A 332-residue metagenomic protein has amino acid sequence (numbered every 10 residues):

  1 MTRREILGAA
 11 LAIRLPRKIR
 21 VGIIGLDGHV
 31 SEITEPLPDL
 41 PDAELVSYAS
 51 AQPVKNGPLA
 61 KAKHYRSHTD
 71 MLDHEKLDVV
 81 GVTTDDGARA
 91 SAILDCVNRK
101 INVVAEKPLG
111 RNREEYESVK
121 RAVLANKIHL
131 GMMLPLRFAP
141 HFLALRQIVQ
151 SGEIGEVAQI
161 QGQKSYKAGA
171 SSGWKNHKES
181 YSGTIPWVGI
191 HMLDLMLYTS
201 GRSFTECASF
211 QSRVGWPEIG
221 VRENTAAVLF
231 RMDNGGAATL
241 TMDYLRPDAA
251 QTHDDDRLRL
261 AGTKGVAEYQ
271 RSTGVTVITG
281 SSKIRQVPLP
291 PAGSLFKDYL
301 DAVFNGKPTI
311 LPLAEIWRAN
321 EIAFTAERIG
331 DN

Functional and structural regions predicted by a protein language model:
R3-L59: N-terminal Rossmann-like dinucleotide-binding module
E5-P16, V79-G81, D233, D301-N332: C-terminal helix-rich "cap/oligomerization" subdomain common to oxidoreductases
P16, I128-H129, G155-Q159, R328-N332: C-terminal capping/lid region of NAD(P)-dependent oxidoreductase domains
A62-A122: Beta-loop-alpha module in the N-terminal Rossmann-like domain of NAD(P)-dependent dehydrogenases, especially those
A105, L130-M132, L240, Y269: Hydrophobic residues in well-ordered beta-strands that form the structural core
S118-L136, E156-I160: Rossmann-fold dehydrogenase core element
L136-G220: Predominantly a Rossmann-like dinucleotide-binding segment in NAD(P)-dependent oxidoreductases
W187, L193-T273, F296-K307, F324: Contiguous beta-strand/loop segments that form the cofactor/metal-binding neighborhood of enzyme cores
